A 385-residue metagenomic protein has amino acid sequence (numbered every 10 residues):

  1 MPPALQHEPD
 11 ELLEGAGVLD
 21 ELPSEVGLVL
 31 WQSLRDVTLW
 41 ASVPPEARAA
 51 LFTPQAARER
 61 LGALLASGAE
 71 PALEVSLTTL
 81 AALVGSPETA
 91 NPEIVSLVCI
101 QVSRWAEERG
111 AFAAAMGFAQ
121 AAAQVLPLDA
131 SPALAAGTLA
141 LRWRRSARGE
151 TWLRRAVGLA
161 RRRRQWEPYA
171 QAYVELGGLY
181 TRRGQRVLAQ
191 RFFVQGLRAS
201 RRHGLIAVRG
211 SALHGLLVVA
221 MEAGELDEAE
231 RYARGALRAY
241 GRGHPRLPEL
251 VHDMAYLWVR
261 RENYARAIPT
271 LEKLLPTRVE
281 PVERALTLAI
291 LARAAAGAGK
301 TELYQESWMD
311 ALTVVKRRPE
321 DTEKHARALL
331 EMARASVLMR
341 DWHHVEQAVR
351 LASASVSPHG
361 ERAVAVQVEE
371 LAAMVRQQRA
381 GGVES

Functional and structural regions predicted by a protein language model:
M1-W152, R163, V349-S353, P358-E361 (+1 more regions): Flexible inter-repeat linkers and adjacent short helices within tandem amphipathic alpha-helical repeat scaffolds
A81-G85, Q120-Q124, R154-R164, V194-G204 (+4 more regions): Amphipathic alpha-helical segments of tetratricopeptide repeats
I94, Q101, A135, P168 (+8 more regions): "A position-specific structural signal for the A-helix of alpha-solenoid helical repeats
L97, S131, Q171, S211 (+7 more regions): Residue register of alpha-helical TPR repeats
